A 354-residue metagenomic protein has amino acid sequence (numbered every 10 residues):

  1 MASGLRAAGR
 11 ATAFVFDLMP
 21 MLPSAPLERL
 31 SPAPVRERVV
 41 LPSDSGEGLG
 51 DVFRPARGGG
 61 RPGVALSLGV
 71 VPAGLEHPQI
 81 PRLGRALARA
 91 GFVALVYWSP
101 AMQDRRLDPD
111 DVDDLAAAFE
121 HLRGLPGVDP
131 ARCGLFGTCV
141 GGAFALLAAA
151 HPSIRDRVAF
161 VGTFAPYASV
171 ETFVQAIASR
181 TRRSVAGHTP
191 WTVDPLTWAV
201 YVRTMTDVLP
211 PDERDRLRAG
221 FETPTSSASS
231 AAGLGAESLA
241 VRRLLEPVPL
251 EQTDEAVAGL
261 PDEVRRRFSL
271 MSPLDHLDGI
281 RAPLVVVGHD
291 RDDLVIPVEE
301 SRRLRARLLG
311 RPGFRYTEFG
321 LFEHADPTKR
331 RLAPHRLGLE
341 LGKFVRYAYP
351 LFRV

Functional and structural regions predicted by a protein language model:
G9-G59: N-terminal cap/lid segment of alpha/beta-hydrolase-fold proteins
A56-L87, W98-S99: Short, surface-exposed "cap/lid" segments of acyl-processing enzymes
L75-L83, V96-G134, F144, A149-P152: Catalytic nucleophile-loop/oxyanion-hole region of alpha/beta-hydrolase and closely related hydrolase-like folds
C133-G142, D290: Conserved alpha/beta-hydrolase "nucleophile elbow" surrounding the catalytic nucleophile
L147-E237: Alpha/beta-hydrolase-fold enzymes
Q175, G233-S269, R302-A306, G310-V354: C-terminal catalytic histidine-bearing segment of alpha/beta-hydrolase fold enzymes
S269-L284: Conserved serine/cysteine hydrolase catalytic core
I280, V286-H289, D293: Short beta-strand/loop motif that positions the catalytic acidic residue of the alpha/beta-hydrolase fold
